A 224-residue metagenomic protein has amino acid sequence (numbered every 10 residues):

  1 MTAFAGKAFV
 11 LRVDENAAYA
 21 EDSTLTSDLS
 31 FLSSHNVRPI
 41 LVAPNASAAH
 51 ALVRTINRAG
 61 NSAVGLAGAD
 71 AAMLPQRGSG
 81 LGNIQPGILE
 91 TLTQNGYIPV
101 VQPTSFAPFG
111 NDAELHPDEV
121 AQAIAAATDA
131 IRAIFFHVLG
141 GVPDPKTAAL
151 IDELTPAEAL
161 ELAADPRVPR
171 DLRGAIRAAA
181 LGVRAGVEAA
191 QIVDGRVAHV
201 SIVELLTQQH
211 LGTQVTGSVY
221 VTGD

Functional and structural regions predicted by a protein language model:
M1-D224: C-terminal catalytic "cap/lid" subdomain
